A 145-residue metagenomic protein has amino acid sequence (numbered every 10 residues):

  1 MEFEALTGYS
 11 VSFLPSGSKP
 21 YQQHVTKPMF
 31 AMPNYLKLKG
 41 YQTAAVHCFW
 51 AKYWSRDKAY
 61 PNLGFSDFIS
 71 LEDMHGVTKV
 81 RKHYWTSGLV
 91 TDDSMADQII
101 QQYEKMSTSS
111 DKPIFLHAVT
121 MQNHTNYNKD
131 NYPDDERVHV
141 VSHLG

Functional and structural regions predicted by a protein language model:
M1-G145: Solvent-exposed soluble domains appended to multi-pass membrane proteins
